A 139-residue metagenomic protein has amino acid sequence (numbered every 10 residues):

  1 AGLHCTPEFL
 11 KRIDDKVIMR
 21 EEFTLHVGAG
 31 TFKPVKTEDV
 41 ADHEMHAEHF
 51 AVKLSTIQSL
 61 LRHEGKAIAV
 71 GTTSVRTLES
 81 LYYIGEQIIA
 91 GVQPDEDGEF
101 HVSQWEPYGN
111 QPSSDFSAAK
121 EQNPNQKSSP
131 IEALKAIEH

Functional and structural regions predicted by a protein language model:
A1-H139: Surface-exposed, charge/polar-rich loops and edge strands
